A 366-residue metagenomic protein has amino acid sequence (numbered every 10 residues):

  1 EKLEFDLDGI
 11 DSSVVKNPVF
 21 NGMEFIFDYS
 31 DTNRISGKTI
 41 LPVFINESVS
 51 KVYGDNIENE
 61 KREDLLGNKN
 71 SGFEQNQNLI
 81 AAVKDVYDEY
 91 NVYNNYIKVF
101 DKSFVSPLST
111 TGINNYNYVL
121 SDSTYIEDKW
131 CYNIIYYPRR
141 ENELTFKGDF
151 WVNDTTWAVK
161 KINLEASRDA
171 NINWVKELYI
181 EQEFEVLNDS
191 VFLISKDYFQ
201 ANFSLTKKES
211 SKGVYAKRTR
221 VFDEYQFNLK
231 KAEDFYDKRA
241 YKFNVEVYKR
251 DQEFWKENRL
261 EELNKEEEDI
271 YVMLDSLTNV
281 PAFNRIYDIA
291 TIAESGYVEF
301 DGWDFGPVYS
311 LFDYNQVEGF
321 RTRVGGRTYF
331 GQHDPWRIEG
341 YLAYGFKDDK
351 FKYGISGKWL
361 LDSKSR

Functional and structural regions predicted by a protein language model:
E1-C131, Y137-T145, N202, T206-D313: Structured extracytoplasmic
T111-I113, E143, V175, V298 (+3 more regions): Transmembrane beta-barrel outer-membrane domains
E127-I135, K160-N163, V191-K196, D334-I338: Short, hydrophobic/aromatic-rich segments at coil-to-beta transitions
C131, G319-R323, P335-E339, R366: Outer-membrane beta-barrel architecture
Y136, N163-R168, W303-Y314, V324-G325 (+3 more regions): Transmembrane beta-strand segments that form the barrel wall of outer-membrane beta-barrel proteins
G148-F150, D154, Y179-D189: Extended lipid/amphipathic-ligand handling interfaces
V175, S204-G213, L360-R366: Outer-membrane beta-barrel translocator/channel fold
N284, E294-W303, G331-R337, D362-R366: Short loop/turn motifs that connect adjacent beta-strands in outer-membrane beta-barrel proteins
